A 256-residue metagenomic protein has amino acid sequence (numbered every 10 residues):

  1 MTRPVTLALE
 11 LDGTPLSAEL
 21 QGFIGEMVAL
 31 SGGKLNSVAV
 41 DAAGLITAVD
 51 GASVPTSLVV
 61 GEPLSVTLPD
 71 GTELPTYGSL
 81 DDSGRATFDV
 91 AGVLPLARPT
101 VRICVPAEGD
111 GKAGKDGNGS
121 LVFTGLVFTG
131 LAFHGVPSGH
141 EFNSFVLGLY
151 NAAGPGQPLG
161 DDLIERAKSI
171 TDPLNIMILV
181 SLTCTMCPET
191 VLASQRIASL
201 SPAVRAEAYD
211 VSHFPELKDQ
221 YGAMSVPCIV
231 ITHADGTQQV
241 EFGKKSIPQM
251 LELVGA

Functional and structural regions predicted by a protein language model:
M1-G25, A29-S31, T67, T72 (+2 more regions): Local sequence-structure signature of Cys/Sec-based thiol-disulfide redox active-site neighborhoods
M1-P4, E141-T171: N-terminal leader/targeting and pre-domain segments
D12, G32-L45, S79-S83, P202-K218: Thiol-based oxidoreductase modules, predominantly thioredoxin-like and allied folds used for disulfide exchange
L35-S37, D41-A43, D50-S53, L64 (+1 more regions): Hydrophobic/aromatic-rich structural module bridging two neighboring secondary-structure elements via a short loop
A43, V122, P188-A256: Structured core of small recognition/catalytic domains
L45-L74, A107: C-terminal edge-of-domain segments
P55-T56, P99-V101, T185, P227: Proline-centered helix-kink/hinge sites
P69, L74-G156, V230-A256: Non-catalytic, surface beta->alpha helical segment in thiol-disulfide oxidoreductase systems
